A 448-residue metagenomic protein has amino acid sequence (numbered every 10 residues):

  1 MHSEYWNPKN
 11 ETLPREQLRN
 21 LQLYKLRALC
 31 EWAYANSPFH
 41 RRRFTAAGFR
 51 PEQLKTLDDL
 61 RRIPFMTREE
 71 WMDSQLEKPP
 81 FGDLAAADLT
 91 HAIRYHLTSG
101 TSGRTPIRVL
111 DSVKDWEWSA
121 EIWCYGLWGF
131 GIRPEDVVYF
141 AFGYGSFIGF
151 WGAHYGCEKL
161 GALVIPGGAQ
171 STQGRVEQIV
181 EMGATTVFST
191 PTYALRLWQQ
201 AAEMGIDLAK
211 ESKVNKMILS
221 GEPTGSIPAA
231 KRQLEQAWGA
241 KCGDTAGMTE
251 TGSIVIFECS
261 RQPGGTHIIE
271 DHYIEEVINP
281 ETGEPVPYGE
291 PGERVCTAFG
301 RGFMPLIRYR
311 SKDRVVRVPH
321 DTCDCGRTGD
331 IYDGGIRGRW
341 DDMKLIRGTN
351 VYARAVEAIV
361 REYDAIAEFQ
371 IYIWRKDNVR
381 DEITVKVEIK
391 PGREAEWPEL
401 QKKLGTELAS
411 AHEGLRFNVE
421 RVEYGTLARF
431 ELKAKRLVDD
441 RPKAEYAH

Functional and structural regions predicted by a protein language model:
M1-E121, W128-G129, V379-K386, K390-G392 (+4 more regions): Nucleotide 5′-phosphate-binding alpha/beta core
A33, T98-S102, V138, V187 (+2 more regions): Conserved S/T- and glycine-rich ATP-binding loop of Class I adenylate-forming
V113-G126, V137-R196: AMP-binding/adenylate-forming
I132-D136: Short helix-loop-beta connector
V137, M204-G225: Conserved helix-loop-beta element of the AMP-binding
I165-G168, G243-T245, N418-V422: General small-molecule cofactor/ligand-binding pocket signal
V187, V295, F299-H412, R416 (+1 more regions): AMP-binding/adenylate-forming catalytic core of the ANL superfamily
L219, T224-T322: Conserved AMP-binding/adenylate-forming
